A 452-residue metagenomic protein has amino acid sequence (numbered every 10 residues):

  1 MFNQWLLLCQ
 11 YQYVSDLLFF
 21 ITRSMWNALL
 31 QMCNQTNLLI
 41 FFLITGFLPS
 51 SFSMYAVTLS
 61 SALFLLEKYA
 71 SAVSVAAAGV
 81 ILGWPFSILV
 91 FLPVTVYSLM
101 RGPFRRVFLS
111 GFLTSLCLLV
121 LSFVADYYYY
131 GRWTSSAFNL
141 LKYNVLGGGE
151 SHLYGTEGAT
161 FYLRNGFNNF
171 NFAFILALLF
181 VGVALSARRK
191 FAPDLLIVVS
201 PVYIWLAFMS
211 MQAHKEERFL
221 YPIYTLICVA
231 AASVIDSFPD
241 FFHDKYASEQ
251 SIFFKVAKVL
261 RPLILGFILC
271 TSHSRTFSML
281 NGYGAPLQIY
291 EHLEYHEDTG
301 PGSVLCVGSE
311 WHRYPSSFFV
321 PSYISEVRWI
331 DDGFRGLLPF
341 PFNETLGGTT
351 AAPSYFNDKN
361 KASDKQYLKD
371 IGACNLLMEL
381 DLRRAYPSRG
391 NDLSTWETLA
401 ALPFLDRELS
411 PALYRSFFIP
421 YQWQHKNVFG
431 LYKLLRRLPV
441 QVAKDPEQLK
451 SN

Functional and structural regions predicted by a protein language model:
M1-N37: Transmembrane-helix signature of polytopic, membrane-embedded enzymes that assemble or transfer cell-envelope glycans
L7-L18, A56-E67, L92-T95, L178-L179 (+1 more regions): Transmembrane alpha-helical segments
F42-F52: Short acidic/glycine- and proline-prone juxtamembrane loop motifs at membrane-interface regions of multi-pass membrane
A62-L119, G182-R189, F241: Perimembrane helix-loop-helix junctions
T95, R164-P193: Hydrophobic, aromatic-rich transmembrane alpha-helices and their immediate juxtamembrane boundary segments
V107-F112, F123-F161: Extracytoplasmic catalytic-loop and juxtamembrane helix elements of membrane-embedded, polyprenol/dolichol-linked
P239-D381, W396-P403, L409-L449: Membrane-embedded, lumen/periplasm-facing catalytic core of multi-pass transferases that use lipid-linked donors
